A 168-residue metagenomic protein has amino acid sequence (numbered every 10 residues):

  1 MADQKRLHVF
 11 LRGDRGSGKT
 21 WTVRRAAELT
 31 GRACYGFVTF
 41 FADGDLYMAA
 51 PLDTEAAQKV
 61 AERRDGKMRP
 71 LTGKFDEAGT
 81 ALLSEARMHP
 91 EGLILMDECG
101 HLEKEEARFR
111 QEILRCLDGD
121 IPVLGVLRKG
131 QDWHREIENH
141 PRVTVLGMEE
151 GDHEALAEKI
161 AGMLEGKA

Functional and structural regions predicted by a protein language model:
M1-R6: Phosphate-binding P-loop
L11: Hydrophobic anchor at the beta1->P-loop junction of P-loop NTPases
R15: The conserved Walker
K19: Conserved lysine of the Walker
R24-P70: N-terminal phosphate/diphosphate-binding loop that engages ATP/GTP or pyrophosphate donors across diverse enzyme folds
C34-G36, L95, V145-G147: Conserved beta-strand scaffold positions in the cores of enzyme catalytic domains, especially in NTP/NDP-utilizing
G66-R115: Phosphate-binding/switch loop-helix module in NTP-utilizing enzymes
C99-A168: Replace "adjacent to P-loop NTPase cores in ATP/GTP-dependent enzymes" with "adjacent to NTP-binding cores
